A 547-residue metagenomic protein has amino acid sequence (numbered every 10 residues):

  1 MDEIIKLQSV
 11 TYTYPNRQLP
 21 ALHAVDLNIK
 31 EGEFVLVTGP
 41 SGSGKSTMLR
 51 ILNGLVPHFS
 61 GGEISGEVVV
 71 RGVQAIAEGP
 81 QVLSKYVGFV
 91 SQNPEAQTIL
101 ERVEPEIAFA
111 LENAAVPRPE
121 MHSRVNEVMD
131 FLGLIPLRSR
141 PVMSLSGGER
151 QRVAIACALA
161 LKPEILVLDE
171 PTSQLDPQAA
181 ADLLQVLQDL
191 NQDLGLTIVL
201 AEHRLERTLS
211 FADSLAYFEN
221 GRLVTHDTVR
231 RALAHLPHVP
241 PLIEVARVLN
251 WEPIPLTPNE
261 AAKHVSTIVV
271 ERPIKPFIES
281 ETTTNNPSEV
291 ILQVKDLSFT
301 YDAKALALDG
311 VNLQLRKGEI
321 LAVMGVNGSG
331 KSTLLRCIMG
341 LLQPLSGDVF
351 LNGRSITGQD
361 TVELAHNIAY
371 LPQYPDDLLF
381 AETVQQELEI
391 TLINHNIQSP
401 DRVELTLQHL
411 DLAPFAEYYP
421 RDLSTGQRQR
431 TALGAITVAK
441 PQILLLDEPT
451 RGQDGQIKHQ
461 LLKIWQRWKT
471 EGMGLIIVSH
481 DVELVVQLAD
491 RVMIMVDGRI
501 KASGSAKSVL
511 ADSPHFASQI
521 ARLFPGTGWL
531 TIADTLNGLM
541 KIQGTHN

Functional and structural regions predicted by a protein language model:
N53, M339: Helix-to-loop junction immediately C-terminal to a conserved catalytic motif
P119-L137, L292, Q398-F415: Conserved ABC ATPase "signature" region
P141-L145, E149, Y419-L423, Q427: Conserved ABC ATPase signature
E202-H203, S479-H480: H-loop/switch region of ABC-family ATPase nucleotide-binding domains
T208-S210, V485-Q487: A short, surface-exposed alpha-helical micro-motif characterized by mixed small hydrophobic and charged/polar residues
R230, A234-V290, F516-N547: ABC ATPase nucleotide-binding domains
